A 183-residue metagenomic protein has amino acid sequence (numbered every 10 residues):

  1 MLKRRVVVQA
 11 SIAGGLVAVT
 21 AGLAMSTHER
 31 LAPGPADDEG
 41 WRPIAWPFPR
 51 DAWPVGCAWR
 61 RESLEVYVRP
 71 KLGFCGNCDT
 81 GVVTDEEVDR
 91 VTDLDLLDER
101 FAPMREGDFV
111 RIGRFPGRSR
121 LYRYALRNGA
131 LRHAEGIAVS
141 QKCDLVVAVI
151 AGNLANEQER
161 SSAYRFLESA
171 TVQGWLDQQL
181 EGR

Functional and structural regions predicted by a protein language model:
M1-K3: N-terminal secretory signal peptides that target proteins for export/translocation
R5, K142-R183: Surface-exposed amphipathic alpha-helical segments
V8-H28: Hydrophobic membrane-insertion alpha-helices, especially the h-region of bacterial N-terminal signal peptides
S26-S63: N-terminal "mature-domain start" segment
V55, G73-G76, Q141: Extracellular secreted precursors and ectodomains with disulfide-bonded cysteine-rich loops/domains
E62-R132: Conserved polar/disulfide-associated segments of primarily extracytoplasmic proteins
R120-Y122, G136-A138, G152: Small side chains
A130-K142: Short, surface-exposed beta-strand/loop micro-motifs that present aromatic residues
